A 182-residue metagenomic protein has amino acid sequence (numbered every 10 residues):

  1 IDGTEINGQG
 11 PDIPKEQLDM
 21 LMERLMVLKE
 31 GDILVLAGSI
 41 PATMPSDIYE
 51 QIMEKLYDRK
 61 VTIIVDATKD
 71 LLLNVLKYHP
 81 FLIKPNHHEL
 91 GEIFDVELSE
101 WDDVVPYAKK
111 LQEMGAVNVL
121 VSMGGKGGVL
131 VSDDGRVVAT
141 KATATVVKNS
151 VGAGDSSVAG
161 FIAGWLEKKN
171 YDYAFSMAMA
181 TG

Functional and structural regions predicted by a protein language model:
I1-I33: Conserved N-terminal subdomain of the carbohydrate kinase-like
G3, E89-G91, T145-V146: A short, flexible beta-alpha/helix-coil linker loop
I6-Q9, V35-A37, D66, S122: Short beta-strand segments
K15-Q17, E92-L98, V147-G152: Short, charged, surface-exposed secondary-structure boundary motifs
L21-R24, I48, I52, Y107: A general structural detector for well-ordered alpha-helical segments in enzyme core domains, enriched
V27-E30, K77, E113, K168: Alpha-helix termination/capping residues and helix-transition junctions
I33-D102: Conserved beta-alpha-beta core of the PfkB/ribokinase-like small-molecule kinase fold
E54-K55, W101-G182: Conserved phosphate-binding/catalytic region of the ribokinase-like
